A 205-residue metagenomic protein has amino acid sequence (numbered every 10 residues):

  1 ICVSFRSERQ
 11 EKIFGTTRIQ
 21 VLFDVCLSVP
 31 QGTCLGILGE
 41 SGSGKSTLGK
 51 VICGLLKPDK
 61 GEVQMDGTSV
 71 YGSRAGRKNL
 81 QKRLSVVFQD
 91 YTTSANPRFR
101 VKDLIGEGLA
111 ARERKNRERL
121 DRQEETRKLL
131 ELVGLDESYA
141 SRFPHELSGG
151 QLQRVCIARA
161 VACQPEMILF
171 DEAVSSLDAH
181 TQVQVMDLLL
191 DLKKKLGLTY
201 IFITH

Functional and structural regions predicted by a protein language model:
L38-E40: The feature captures the beta-strand-to-loop junction immediately N-terminal to the Walker
C53: Helix-to-loop junction immediately C-terminal to a conserved catalytic motif
G61-G72, L80: Conserved ABC transporter NBD signature motif
L120-S138: Conserved ABC ATPase "signature" region
F143-L147, Q151: Conserved ABC ATPase signature
Q164: Conserved catalytic motifs of ABC-family nucleotide-binding domains
